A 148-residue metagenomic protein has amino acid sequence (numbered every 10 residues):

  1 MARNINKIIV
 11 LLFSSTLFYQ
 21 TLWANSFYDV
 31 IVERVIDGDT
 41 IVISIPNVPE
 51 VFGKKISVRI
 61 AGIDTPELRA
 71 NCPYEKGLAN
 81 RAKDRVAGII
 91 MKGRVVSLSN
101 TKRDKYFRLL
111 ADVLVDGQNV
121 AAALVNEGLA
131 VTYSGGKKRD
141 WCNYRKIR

Functional and structural regions predicted by a protein language model:
A2-S15, Y19-R148: Small beta-barrel nucleic-acid-binding modules, primarily SNase/OB-fold domains and secondarily Tudor-like barrels
